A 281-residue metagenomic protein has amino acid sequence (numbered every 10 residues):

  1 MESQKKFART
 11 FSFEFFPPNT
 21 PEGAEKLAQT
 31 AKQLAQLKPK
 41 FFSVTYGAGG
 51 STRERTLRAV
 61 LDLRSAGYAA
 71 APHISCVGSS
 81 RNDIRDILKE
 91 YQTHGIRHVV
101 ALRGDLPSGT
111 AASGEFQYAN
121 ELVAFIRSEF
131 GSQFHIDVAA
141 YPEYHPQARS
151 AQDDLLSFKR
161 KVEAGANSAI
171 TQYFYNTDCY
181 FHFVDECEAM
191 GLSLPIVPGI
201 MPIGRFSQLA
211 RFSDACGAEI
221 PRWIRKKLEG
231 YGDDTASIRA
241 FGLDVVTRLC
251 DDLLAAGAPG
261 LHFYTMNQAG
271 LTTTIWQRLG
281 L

Functional and structural regions predicted by a protein language model:
M1-F13, T20-P21, E25, R225-K226 (+1 more regions): N-terminal amphipathic alpha-helix/helix-capping segment at the start of soluble metabolic enzymes
E2, E22-E25, G50-D62, S80-I87 (+4 more regions): Active-site-adjacent beta->alpha loops and helix N-cap segments on the catalytic face of soluble alpha/beta enzymes
T10-K26, A48, A70-N82, H135-D153 (+1 more regions): Active-site mouth loops of central-metabolism enzymes
E14, F42, Y91, K161 (+3 more regions): Conserved, mostly hydrophobic/aromatic
P21-L34, T56, R81-K89, S150-R160 (+1 more regions): Short, acidic/polar
E22, G114-Y141, M190-L243, R248 (+1 more regions): Active-site pocket-lining/capping segments in soluble small-molecule metabolic enzymes
K32-T45, E163: Catalytic domains of carbohydrate-active enzymes, especially glycoside hydrolases
F41-T52, I74-C76, V100-L102, N167-N176 (+2 more regions): Catalytic beta/alpha-barrel core
